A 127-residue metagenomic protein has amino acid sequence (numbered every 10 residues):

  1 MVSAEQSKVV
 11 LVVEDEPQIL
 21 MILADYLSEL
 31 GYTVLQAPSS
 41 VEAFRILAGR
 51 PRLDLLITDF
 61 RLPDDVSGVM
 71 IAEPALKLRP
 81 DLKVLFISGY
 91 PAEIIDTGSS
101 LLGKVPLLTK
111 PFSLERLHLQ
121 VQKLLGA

Functional and structural regions predicted by a protein language model:
L11, Q36-L55: Acidic, metal-coordinating helix/loop segments flanking the phosphotransfer/catalytic sites of two-component signaling
E14: Conserved acidic carboxylate
M21-E29: Charged docking surfaces used in two-component/phosphorelay signaling
S39, V66-I71: Acidic catalytic/metal-coordinating carboxylates
R45, V69-D81: Short amphipathic alpha-helix used as the core "switch/output" element in two-component signaling
D59-F60: Active-site residues of response regulator receiver
F112-K123: C-terminal output helix
